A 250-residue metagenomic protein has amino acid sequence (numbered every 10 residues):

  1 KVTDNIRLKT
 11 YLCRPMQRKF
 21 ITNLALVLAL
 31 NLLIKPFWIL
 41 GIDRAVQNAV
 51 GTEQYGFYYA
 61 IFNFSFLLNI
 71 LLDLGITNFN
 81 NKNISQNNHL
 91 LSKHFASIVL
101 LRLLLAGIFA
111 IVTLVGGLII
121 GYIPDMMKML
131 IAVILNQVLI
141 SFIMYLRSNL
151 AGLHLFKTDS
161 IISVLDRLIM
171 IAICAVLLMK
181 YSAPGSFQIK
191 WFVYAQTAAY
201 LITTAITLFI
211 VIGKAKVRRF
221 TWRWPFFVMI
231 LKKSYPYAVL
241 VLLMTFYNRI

Functional and structural regions predicted by a protein language model:
K9-I21, G185-V193, A205-R249: Interhelical loop/hinge segments that connect adjacent transmembrane helices in multipass membrane
Q17-R18, V46-Q54, L68-L101, A151-K157: Transmembrane-helix boundary and interhelical linker motifs in polytopic inner-membrane proteins
K19-T77, N136, I171, Y235-I250: Signature of the first transmembrane helix
L33, F37, L72, A96-I123 (+2 more regions): Alpha-helical transmembrane segments of multi-pass membrane transport and lipid-handling proteins
N63-F66, R102, A106, Q137 (+3 more regions): Residue-level recognition of pore/gate-forming positions within transmembrane alpha-helices of multi-pass
L67, L103, G107, I111 (+3 more regions): Alpha-helical transmembrane segments of multi-pass membrane proteins
N83, L139-I162: Membrane-interface junctions at transmembrane-helix termini in multi-pass inner-membrane proteins
M127, I131-I134, S160-G213: Hydrophobic alpha-helical transmembrane segments
